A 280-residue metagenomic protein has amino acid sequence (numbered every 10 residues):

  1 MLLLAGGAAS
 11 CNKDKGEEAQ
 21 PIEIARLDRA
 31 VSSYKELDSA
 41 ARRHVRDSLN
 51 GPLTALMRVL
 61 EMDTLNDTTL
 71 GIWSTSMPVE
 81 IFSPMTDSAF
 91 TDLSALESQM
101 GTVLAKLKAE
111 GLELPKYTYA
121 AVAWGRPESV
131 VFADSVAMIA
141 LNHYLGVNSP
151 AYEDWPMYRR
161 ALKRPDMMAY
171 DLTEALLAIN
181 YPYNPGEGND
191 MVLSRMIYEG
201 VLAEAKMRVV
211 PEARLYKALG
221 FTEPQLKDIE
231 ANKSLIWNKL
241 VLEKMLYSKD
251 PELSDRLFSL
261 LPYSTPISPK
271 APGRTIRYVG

Functional and structural regions predicted by a protein language model:
G6-S10: C-terminal motif of bacterial Sec signal peptides marking the signal peptidase cleavage site
N12-E80: N-terminal mature-domain "stem" immediately C-terminal to a signal peptide or N-terminal signal-anchor/transmembrane
W73-L226, K244: Acidic/His-rich structured neighborhood in mature extracellular/periplasmic domains
T91, D228-A231, I267: Surface-exposed, polar/charged faces of alpha-helical domains in mature secreted/periplasmic/lumenal proteins
T222-L242: A mid-sequence, solvent-exposed acidic-amphipathic segment
L240-D250: Mid-to-C-terminal functional-domain signal that highlights helix-capping/loop sites within ligand-binding modules
S248-V279: C-terminal soluble interaction/assembly domains
